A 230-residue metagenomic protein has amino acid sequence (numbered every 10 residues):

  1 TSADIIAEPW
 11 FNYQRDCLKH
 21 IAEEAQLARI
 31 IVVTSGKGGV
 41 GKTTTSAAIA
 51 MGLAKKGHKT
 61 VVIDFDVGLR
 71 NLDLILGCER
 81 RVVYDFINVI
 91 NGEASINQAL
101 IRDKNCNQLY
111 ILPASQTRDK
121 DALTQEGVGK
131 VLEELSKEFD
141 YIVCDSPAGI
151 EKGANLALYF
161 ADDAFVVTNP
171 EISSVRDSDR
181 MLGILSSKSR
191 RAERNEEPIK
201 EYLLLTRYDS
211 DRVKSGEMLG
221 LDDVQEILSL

Functional and structural regions predicted by a protein language model:
A3-K37, H58, Q98: Extreme N-terminal, non-catalytic leader segments that precede Walker-type/kinase nucleotide-binding cores
A22, F65-K137: P-loop/Walker-type NTP enzyme "switch/lid" segment
I30-E93: Walker A/P-loop NTP-binding active-site region of P-loop NTPases, recognizing the glycine-rich GxxxxGKT/S
S35, D64, P113-Q116, T168 (+1 more regions): Flexible glycine-/small-residue-rich
G38, V89, L112, D145 (+1 more regions): Residue-level signature of catalytic and energy-coupling elements of molecular machines, predominantly ATP/GTP-dependent
K42, S46, T124, V128 (+1 more regions): Short, conserved glycine- and acidic-residue-centered signature motifs in active-site or ligand-binding loops
K59-V61, Q108-I111, I142, A164 (+1 more regions): Structural motif
S136-K137, Y141, P147-L230: Conserved catalytic-core segment of NTP-binding enzymes
